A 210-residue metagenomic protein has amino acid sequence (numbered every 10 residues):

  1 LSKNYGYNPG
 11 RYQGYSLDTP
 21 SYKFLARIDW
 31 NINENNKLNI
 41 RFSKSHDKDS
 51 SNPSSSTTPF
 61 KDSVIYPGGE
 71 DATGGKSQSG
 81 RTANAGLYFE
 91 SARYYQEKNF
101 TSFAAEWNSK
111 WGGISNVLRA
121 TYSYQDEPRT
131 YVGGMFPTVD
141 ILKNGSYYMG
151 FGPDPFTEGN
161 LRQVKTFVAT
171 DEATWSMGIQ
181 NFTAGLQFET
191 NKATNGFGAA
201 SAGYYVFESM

Functional and structural regions predicted by a protein language model:
K3, L17-S21, W30-M210: Replace "related TpsB outer-membrane translocases also match" with "some related outer-membrane beta-barrels such as
Y7-L25: Ligand-site clamp/hinge motif
